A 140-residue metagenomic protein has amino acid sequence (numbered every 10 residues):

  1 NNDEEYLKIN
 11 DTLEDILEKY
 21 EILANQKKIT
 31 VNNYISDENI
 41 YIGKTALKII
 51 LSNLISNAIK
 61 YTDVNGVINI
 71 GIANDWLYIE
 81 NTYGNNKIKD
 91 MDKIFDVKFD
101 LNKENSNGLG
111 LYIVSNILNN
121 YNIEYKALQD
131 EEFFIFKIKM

Functional and structural regions predicted by a protein language model:
N1-N2, N39-T45: Conserved micro-motifs of the catalytic ATP-binding
L23-N32: Short conserved segments within the C-terminal catalytic ATPase subdomain
A58-I59: Short helix-loop "hinge" at the ATP-lid/N-box region of the Bergerat-fold HATPase_c
N65-W76: Short beta-strand/loop element within the Bergerat-fold HATPase_c
N86-K98: Short conserved segment of the HATPase_c
N105-I113: Glycine-rich phosphate-binding loop
I113-N122: Conserved glycine-/histidine-rich ATP-lid loop and adjacent helix of the Bergerat-fold HATPase_c
Y121-D130: Glycine-rich ATP-binding loops of the HATPase_c
